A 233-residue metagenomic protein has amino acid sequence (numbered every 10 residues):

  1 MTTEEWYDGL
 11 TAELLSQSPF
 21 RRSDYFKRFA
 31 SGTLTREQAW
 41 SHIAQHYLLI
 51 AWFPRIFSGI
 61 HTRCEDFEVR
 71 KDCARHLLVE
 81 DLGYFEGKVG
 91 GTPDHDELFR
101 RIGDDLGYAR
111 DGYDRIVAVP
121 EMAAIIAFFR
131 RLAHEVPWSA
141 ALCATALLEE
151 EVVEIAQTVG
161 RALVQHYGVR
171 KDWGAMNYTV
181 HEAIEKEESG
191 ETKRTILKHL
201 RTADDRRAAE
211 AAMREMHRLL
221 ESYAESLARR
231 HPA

Functional and structural regions predicted by a protein language model:
M1-A233: Non-heme di-metal
